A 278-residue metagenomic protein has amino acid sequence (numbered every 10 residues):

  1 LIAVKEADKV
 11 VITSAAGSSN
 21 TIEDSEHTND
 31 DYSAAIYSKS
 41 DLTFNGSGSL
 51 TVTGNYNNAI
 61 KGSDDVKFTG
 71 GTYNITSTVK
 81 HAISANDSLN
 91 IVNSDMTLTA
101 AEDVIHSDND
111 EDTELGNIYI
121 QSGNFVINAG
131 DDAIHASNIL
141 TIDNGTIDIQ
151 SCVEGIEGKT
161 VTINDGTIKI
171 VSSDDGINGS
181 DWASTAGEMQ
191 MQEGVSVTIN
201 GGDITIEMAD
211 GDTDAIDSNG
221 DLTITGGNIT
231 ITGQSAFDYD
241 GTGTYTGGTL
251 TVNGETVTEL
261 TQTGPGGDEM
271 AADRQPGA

Functional and structural regions predicted by a protein language model:
L1-A278: A composition-driven surface/loop motif
